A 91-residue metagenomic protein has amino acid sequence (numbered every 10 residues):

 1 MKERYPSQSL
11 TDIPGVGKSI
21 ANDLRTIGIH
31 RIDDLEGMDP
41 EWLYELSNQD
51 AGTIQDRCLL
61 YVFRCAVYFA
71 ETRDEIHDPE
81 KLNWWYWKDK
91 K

Functional and structural regions predicted by a protein language model:
M1-P14, K18-K91: C-terminal extensions
